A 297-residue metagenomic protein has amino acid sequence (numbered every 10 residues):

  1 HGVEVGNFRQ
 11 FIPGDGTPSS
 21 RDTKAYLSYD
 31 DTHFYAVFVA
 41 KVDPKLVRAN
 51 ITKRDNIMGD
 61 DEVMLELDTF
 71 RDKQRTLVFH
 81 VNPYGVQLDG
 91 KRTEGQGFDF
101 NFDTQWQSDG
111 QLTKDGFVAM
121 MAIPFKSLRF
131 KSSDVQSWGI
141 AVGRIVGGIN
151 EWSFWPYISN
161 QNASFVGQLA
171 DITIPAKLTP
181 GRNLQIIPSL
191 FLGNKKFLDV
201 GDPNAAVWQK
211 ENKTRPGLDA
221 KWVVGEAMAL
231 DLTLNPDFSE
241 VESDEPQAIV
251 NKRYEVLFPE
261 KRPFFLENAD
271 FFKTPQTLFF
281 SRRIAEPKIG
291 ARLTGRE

Functional and structural regions predicted by a protein language model:
H1-E297: Structural preference for beta-rich elements and adjacent junctions enriched in aromatics
